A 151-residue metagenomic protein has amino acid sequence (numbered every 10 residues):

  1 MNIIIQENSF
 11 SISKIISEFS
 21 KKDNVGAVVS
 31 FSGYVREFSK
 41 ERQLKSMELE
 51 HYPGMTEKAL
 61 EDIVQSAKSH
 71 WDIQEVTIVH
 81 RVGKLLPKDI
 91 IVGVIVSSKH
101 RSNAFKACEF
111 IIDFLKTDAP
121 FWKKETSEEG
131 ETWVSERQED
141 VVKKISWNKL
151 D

Functional and structural regions predicted by a protein language model:
M1-I90, K106-E109, D113-D151: N-terminal, polar/charged subdomain of small-to-medium soluble alpha/beta proteins
I95-S97: Short hydrophobic/aromatic beta-strand micro-patches that form the beta-sheet surface supporting nucleotide- or nucleic
K99-R101: Helix N-cap motif at beta-to-alpha junctions
